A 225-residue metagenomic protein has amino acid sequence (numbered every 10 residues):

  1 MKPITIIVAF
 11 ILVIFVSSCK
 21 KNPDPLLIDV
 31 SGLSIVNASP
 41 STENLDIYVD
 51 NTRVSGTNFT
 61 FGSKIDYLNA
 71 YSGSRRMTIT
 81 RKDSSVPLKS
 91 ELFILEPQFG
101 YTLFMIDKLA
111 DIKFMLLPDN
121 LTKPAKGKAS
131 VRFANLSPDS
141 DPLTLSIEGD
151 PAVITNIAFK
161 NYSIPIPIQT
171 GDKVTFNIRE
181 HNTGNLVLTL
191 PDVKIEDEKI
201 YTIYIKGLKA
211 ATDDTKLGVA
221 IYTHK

Functional and structural regions predicted by a protein language model:
M1-C19: Sec-dependent bacterial lipoprotein signal peptides
C19-K225: Intrinsically disordered, low-complexity polar regions and short flexible loop motifs
